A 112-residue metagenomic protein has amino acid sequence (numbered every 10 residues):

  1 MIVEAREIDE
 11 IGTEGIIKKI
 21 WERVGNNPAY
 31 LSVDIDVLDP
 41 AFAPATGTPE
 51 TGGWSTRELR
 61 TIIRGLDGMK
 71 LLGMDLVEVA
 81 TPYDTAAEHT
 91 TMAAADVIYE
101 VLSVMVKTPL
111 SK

Functional and structural regions predicted by a protein language model:
V3-K112: Catalytic cores of soluble, metal-dependent hydrolases
